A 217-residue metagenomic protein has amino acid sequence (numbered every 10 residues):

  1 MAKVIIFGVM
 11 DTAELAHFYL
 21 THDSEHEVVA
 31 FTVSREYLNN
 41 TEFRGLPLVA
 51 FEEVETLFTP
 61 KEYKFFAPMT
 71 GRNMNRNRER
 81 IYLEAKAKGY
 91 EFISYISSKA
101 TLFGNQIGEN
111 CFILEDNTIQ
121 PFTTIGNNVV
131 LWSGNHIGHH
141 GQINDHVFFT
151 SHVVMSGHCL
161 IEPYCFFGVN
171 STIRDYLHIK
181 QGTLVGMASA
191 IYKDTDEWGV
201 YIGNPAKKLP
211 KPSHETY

Functional and structural regions predicted by a protein language model:
M1-A67: A solvent-exposed beta-alpha-beta segment
A16-H17, R76-R78, T195, K211: Short glycine-/acidic-enriched loop or helix-start segments at secondary-structure transitions that form or flank
L20-D23, Y82-E84, Y217: Short, solvent-exposed amphipathic alpha-helical segments in soluble enzyme and RNA/protein-processing domains
R35-E36, G71, S189, P205: Glycine-rich beta-alpha junction loops
N39-S97, T101: Phosphate-bearing ligand-interacting subdomains that bind or position ATP/ADP/UDP/GDP/NAD(P) or nucleotide-linked
S94-L209: Structural signal for interior beta-strand "rungs" in well-ordered beta-sheet cores of soluble enzyme domains
P210-Y217: Generic C-terminal helix-cap and adjacent flexible tail
